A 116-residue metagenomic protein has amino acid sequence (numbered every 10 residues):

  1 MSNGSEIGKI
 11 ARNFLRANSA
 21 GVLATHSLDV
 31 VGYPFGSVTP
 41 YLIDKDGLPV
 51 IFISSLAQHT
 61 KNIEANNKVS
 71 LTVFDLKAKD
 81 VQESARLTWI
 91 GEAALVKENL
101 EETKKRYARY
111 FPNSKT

Functional and structural regions predicted by a protein language model:
M1-T116: Binding-site signature for planar aromatic cofactors or substrates
